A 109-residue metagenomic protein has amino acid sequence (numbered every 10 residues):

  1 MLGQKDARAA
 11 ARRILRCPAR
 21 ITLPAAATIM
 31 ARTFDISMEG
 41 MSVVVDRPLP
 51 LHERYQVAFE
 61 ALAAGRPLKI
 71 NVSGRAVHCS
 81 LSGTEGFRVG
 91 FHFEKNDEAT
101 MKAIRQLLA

Functional and structural regions predicted by a protein language model:
M1-I36, R105-A109: N-terminal helix initiation/capping motif
A9, G83-A109: C-terminal output/interaction extensions
P18-Q56, R88-H92: Short strand-loop-strand
M30-R32, I70-S80: Short beta-strand-centered aromatic/proline hotspots
S37, A76-S80, D97: A generic structural motif
L62-N71: Short, Lys/Arg- and Gly-enriched loop/turn segments at beta-strand edges
